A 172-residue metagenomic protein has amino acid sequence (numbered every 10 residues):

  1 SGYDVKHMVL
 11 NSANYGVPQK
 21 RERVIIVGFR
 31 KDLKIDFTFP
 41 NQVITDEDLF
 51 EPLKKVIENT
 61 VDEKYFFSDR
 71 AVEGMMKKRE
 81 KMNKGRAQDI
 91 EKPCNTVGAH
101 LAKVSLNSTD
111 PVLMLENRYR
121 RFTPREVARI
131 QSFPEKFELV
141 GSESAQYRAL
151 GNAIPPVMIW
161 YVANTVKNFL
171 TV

Functional and structural regions predicted by a protein language model:
S1-T96: Class I S-adenosyl-L-methionine
Y65-V172: C-terminal target-recognition/interaction regions appended to catalytic cores
